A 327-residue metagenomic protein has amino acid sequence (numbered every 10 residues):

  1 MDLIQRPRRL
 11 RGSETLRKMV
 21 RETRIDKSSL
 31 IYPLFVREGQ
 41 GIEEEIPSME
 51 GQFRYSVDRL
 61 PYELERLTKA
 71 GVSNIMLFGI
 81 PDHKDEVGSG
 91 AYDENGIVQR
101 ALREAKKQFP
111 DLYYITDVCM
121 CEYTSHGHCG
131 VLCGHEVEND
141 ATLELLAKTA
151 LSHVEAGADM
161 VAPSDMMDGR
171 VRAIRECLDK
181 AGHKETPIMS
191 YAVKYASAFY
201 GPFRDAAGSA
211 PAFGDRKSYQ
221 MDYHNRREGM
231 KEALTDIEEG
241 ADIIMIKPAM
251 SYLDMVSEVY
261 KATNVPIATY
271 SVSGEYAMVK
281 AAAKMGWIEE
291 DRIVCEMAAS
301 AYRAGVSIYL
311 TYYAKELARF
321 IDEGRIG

Functional and structural regions predicted by a protein language model:
M1-R21: N-terminal amphipathic/basic leader segments beginning at the initiator methionine
S13, I25-I31, R37-G327: Alpha/beta enzyme core
